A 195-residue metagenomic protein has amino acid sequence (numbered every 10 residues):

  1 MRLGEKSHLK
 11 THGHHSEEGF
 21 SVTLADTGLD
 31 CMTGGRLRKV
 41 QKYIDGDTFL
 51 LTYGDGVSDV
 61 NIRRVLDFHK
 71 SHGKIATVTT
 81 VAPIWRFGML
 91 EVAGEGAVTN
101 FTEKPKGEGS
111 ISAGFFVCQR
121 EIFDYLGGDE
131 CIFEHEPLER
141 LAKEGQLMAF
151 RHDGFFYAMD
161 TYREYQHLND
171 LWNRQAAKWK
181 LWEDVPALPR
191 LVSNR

Functional and structural regions predicted by a protein language model:
M1-Y53, R64, T161, R190: Conserved N-terminal catalytic core of the sugar/cofactor nucleotidyltransferase
G46, G73-K74: Short, high-confidence coil segments that cap the C-terminus of an alpha-helix and link into the following beta-strand
T48-L50, V57, I62-K70, V81-W85 (+1 more regions): Catalytic-core segments of class I nucleotidyltransferases/pyrophosphorylases that form NMP-activated intermediates
G88: Glycine-rich phosphate-binding loop of ATP-grasp-fold ATP-dependent ligases
V92-A93: Extended acidic/charged loop-beta regions that coordinate divalent cations and stabilize anionic phosphate/carboxylate
